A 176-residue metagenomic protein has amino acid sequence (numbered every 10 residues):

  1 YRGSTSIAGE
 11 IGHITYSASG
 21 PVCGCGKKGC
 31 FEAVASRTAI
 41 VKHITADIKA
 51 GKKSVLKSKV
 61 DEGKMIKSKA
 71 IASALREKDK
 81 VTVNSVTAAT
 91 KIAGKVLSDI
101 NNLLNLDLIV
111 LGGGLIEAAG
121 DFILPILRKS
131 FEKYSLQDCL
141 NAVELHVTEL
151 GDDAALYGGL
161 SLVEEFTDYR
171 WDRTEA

Functional and structural regions predicted by a protein language model:
Y1-S6: Hydrophobic alpha-helical segments and helix pairs
I7-Y16: Short, intrinsically disordered, charge-biased short linear motifs at domain edges
T15-V22, K27-A176: ATP-binding/phosphotransfer module of carbohydrate and carboxylate kinases, centering on a glycine-rich
